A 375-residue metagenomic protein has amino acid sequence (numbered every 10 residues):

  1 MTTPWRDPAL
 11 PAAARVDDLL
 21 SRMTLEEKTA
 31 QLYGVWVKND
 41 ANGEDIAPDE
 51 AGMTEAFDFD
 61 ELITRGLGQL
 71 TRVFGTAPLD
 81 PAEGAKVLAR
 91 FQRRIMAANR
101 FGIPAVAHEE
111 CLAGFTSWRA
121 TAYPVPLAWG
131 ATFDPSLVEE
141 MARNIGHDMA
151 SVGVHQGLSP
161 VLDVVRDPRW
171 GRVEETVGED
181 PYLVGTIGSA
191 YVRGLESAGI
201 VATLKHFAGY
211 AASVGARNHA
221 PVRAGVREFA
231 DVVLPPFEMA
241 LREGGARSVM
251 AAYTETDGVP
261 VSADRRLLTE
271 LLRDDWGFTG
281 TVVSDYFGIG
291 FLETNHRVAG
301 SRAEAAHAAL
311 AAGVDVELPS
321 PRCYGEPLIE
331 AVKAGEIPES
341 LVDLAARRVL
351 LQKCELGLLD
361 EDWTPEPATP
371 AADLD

Functional and structural regions predicted by a protein language model:
M1-D375: Glycoside hydrolase catalytic-domain context in secreted enzymes
